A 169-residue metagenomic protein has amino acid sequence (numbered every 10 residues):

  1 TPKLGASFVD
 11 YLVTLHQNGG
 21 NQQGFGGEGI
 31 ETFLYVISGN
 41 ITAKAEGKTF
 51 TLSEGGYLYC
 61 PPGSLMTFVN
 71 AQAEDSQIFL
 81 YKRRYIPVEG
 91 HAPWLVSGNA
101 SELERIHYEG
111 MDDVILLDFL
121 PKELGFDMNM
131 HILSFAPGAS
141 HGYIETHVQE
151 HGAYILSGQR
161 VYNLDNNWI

Functional and structural regions predicted by a protein language model:
T1-G24, R105-I144, Q149-E150: A short glycine-rich, His/Asp/Glu-containing loop-to-beta-strand
A6, T49, P62-V88: Ligand-binding loop in jelly-roll beta-barrel domains
D10-T14, F33, T49, Y57-Y59 (+4 more regions): Conserved hydrophobic/aromatic beta-strand scaffold that supports enzyme active sites
H16-G20, E54-Y57, P61-G63, A136-A139 (+1 more regions): Tight coil/turn sites that cap or link beta-strands
G20-G56, T146-W168: A short beta-strand-loop-beta hairpin characteristic of the jelly-roll/cupin
A71-A73, N166-I169: Catalytic core of Fe(II)/2-oxoglutarate
D75-Y108: A hydrophobic/aromatic-rich effector-binding and dimerization subdomain of bacterial HTH-type transcriptional regulators
